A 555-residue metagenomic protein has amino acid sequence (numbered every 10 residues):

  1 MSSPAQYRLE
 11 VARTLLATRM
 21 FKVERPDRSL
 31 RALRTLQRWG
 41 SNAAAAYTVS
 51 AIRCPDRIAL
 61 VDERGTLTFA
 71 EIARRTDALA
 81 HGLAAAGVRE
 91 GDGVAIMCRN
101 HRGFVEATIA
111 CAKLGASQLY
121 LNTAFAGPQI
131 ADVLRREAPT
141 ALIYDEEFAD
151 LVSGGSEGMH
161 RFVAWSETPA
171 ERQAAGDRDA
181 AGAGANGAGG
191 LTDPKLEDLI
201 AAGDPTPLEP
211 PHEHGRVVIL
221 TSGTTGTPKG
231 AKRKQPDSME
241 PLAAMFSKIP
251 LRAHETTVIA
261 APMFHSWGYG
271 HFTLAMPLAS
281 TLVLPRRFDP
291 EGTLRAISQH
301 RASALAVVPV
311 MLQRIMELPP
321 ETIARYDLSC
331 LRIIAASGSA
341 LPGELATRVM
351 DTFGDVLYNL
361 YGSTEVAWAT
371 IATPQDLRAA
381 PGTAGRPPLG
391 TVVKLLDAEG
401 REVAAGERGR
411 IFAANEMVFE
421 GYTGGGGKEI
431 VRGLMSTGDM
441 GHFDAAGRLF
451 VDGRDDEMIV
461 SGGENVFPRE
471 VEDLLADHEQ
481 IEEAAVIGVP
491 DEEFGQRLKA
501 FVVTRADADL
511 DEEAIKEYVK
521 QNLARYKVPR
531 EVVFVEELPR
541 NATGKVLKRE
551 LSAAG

Functional and structural regions predicted by a protein language model:
T35, W39, D56-H101, V105-I109 (+1 more regions): Conserved AMP-binding/adenylate-forming core of the ANL superfamily
T68-A70, R216-E240: Conserved AMP-binding A3 loop
A73-A78, A202, A231-A253, Q313 (+1 more regions): Conserved structural elements of the adenylate-forming
F125, D132, L142-Y144, R295-I297 (+7 more regions): AMP-binding/adenylate-forming catalytic core of the ANL superfamily
P169, R178-G184, G189-L220, T227 (+1 more regions): Conserved pre-ATP/AMP-binding loop-to-beta segment of ANL
M239-T256, F264-A304, L318: Conserved AMP-binding/adenylation subdomain of ANL enzymes
P277, A302-A306, P320-A380, V392 (+1 more regions): Gly/Ser/Thr-rich phosphate-binding loop
R386-G390, E399-R432, E464-V466: Conserved ATP/PPi-binding loop(s) of AMP-dependent carboxylate-activating enzymes
